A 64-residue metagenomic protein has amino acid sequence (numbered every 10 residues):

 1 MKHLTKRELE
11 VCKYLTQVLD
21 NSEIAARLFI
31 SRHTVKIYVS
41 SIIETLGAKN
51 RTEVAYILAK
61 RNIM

Functional and structural regions predicted by a protein language model:
M1-E10: Regulatory hinge/linker segments at domain boundaries that couple sensory/effector modules to output domains
K6, Y14, A25-R27: Short, flexible segments with low predicted structural confidence
L9-T16, I43, A55: Hydrophobic residues on short alpha-helical segments
Y14-T16, H33, A59: Short amphipathic helical patch at the helix-1/turn junction of helix-turn-helix
D20-E53: Recognition helix of helix-turn-helix DNA-binding domains
I57-M64: Intrinsically disordered, low-complexity basic tails/linkers immediately adjacent to helix-turn-helix/homeobox/MYB/SANT
